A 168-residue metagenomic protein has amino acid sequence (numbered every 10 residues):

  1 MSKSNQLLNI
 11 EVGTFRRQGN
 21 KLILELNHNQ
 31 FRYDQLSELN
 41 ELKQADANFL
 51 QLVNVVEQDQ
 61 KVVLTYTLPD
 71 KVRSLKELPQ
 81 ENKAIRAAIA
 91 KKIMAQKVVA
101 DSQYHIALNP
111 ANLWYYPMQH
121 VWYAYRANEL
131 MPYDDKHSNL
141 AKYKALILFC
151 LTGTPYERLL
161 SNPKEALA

Functional and structural regions predicted by a protein language model:
S2-I89: Conserved structural core of kinase catalytic domains
K3-N5, K21, S102-I106, W114-A168: C-lobe/activation-segment region of protein kinase-like
R16-R17, R32, R73, R86 (+6 more regions): Arginine residue identity/basic-tract feature
S37-D46, K92, D135-A145: A signal for specific C-terminal beta-sheet/loop modules enriched in small/flexible residues with GP/PG/PP motifs
A47-N54, Q80-D135: Catalytic-loop of the protein kinase fold
